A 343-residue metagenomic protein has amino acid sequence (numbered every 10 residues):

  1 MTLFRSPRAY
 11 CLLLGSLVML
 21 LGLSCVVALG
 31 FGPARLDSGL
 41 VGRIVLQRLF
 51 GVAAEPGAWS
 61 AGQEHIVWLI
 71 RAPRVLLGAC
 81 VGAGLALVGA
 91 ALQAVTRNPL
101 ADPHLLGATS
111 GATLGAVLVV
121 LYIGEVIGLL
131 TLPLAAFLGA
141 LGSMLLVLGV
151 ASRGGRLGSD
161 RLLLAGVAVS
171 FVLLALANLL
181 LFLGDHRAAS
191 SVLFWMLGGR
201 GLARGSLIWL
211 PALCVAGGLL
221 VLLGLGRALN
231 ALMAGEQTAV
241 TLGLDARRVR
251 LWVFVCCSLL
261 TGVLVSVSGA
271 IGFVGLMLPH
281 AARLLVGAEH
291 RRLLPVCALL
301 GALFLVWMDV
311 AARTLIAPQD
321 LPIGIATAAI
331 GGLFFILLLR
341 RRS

Functional and structural regions predicted by a protein language model:
M1-S343: Alpha-helical transmembrane segments in inner-membrane proteins
